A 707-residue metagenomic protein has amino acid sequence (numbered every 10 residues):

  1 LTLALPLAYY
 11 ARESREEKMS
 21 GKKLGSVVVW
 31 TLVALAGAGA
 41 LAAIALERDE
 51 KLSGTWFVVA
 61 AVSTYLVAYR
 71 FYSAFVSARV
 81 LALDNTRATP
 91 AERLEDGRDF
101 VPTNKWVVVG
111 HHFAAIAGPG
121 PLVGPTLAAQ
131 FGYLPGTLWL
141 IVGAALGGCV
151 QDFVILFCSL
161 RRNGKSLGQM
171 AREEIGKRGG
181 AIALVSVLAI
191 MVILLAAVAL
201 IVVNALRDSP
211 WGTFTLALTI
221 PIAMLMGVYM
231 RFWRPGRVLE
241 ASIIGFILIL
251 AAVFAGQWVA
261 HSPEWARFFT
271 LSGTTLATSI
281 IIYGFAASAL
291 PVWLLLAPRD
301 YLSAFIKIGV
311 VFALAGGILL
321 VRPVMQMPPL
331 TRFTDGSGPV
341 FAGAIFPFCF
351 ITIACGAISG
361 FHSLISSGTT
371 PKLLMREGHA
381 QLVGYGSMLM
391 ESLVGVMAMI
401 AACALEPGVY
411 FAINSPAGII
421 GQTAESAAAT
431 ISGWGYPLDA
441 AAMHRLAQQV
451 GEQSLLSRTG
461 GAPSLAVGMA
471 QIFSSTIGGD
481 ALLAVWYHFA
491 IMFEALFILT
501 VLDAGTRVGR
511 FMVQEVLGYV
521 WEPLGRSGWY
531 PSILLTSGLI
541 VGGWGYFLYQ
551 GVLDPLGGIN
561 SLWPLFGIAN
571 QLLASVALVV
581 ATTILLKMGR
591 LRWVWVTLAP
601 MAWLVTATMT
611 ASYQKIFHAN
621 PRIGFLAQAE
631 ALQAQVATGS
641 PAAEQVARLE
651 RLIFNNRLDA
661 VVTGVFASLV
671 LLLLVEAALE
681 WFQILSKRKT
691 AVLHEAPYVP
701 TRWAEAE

Functional and structural regions predicted by a protein language model:
S14-R15, M19-L35, V67-L122, A304 (+1 more regions): Membrane-interface "cap" regions at the ends of multi-pass membrane proteins
A38-K51, L122, L134, V192-D208 (+11 more regions): Transmembrane helix-loop junctions in multi-pass membrane proteins
A42-R48, S53, D99-R162, E173-K177 (+8 more regions): Membrane-interface helix-loop-helix modules in multi-pass membrane proteins
E50-R70, A128-S159, G168, W211-A223 (+3 more regions): Extracellular loop-to-transmembrane helix junctions
T55-V62, V67-V80, S186, P210-V253 (+6 more regions): Membrane-interface loop-to-helix entry segments
S73-V101, L127, I141, V150-G179 (+6 more regions): Flexible loop linkers connecting adjacent transmembrane helices in multi-pass alpha-helical membrane transporters
E174-V192, G386-L393, T459-G461, G479-A490 (+4 more regions): Loop-to-transmembrane helix boundary motifs in multi-pass membrane proteins
I318-T334, L389-G468, A504, Y549-D554: Extracellular/periplasmic helix-exit of transmembrane alpha-helices
